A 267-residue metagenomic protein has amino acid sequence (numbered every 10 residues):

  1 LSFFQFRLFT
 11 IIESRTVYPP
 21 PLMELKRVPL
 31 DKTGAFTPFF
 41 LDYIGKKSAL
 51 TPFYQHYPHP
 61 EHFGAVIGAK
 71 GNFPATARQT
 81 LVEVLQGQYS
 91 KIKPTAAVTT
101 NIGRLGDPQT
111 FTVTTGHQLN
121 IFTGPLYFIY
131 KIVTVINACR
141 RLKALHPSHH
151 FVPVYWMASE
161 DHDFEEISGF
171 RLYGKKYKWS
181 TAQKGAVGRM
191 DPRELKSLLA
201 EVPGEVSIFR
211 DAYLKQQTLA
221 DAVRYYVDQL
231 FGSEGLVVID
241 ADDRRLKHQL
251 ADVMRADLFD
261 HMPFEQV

Functional and structural regions predicted by a protein language model:
F6, S14: Cationic, low-complexity basic patches in intrinsically disordered or flexible, solvent-exposed regions
R15-V267: N-terminal targeting/trafficking signals and adjacent low-complexity tails
